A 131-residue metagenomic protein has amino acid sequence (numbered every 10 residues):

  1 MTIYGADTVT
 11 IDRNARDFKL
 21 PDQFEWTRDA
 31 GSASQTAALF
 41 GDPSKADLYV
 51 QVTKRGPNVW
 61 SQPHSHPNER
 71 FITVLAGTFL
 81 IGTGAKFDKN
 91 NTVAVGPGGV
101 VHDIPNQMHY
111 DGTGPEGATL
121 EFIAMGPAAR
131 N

Functional and structural regions predicted by a protein language model:
M1, R130-N131: Short, solvent-exposed mixed-charge patches
T2-Y49, T92: A short, N-terminal "cap"/entry segment at the start of jelly-roll beta-barrel domains of the cupin/DSBH fold
T27, F40, G56, G96 (+1 more regions): Residue-level detector of conserved, well-ordered beta-strand and adjacent loop positions that form binding/recognition
A30-S32, P43-A46, S65, T73 (+2 more regions): Extracellular/periplasmic catalytic domains that process cell-envelope and extracellular macromolecules
D42-S44, F79, A85-Q107: Short acidic-glycine-tyrosine-enriched beta hairpin
Y49-H66, A94-V100, I104-N106: Conserved short histidine dyad/triad with adjacent acidic residue
G56-V59, H66-K86: Glycine- and acidic-residue-biased ligand/ion/polar-headgroup-sensing regions
G96, P105-R130: Ligand-binding loop in jelly-roll beta-barrel domains
